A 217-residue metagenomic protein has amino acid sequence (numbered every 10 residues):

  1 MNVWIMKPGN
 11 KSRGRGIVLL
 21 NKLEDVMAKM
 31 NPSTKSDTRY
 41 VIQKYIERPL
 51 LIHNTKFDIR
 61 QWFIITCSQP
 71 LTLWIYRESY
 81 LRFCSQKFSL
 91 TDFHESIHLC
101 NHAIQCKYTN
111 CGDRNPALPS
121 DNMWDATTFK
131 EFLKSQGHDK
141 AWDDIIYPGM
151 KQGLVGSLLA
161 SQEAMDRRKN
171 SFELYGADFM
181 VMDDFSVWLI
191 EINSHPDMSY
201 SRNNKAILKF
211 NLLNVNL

Functional and structural regions predicted by a protein language model:
M1-E173, M182-D184, N193, R202 (+2 more regions): Catalytic core of tubulin tyrosine ligase-like
A177-F179: Hydrophobic residue at the +6 position relative to the catalytic HRD Asp in the kinase catalytic loop
D197-S199: Short Cys/His-based metal-binding microdomains
